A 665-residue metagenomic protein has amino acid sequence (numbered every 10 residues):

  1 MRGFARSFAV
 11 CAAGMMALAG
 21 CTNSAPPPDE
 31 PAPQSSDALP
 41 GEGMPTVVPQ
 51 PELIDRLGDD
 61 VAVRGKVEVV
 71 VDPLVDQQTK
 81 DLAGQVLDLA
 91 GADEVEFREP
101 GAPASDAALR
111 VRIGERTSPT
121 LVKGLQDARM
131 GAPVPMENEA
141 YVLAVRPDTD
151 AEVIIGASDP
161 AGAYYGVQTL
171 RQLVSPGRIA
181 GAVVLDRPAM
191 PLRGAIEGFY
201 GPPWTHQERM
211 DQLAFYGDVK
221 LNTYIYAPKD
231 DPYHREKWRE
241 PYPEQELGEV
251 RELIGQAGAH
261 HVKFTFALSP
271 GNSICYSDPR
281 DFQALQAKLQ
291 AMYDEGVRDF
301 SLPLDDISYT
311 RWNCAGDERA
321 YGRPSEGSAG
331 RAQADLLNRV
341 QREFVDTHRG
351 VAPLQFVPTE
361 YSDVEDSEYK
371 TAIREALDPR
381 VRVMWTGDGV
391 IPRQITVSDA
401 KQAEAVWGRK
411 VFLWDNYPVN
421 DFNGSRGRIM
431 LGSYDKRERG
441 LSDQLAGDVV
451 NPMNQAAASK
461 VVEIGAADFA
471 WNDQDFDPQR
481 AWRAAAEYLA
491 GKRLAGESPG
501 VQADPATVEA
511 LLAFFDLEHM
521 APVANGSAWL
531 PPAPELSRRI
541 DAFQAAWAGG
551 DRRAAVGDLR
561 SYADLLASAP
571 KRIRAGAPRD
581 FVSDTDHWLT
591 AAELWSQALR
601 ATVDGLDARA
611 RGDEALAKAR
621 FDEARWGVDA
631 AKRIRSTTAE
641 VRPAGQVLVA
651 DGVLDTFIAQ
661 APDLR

Functional and structural regions predicted by a protein language model:
M1-A13: N-terminal export and membrane-targeting signals
G3, T22-T149, V153, I179-V183: Acidic, contiguous N-terminal accessory segments
L18-G20: C-terminal motif of bacterial Sec signal peptides marking the signal peptidase cleavage site
T46-E52, E139, D475-R665: C-terminal functional modules
L53-I54, R178-V183, D211, G248-E252 (+4 more regions): Alpha-helical scaffolding within the catalytic cores of extracellular/periplasmic polymer-degrading hydrolases
V69-D76, V111-T117, G156-S158, G198-Y200 (+3 more regions): Structural motif
V134-Q290, D294-S301: Feature activates predominantly on carbohydrate-active enzymes
S175, F199, D294, R298 (+1 more regions): Catalytic-core regions of glycoside hydrolase
